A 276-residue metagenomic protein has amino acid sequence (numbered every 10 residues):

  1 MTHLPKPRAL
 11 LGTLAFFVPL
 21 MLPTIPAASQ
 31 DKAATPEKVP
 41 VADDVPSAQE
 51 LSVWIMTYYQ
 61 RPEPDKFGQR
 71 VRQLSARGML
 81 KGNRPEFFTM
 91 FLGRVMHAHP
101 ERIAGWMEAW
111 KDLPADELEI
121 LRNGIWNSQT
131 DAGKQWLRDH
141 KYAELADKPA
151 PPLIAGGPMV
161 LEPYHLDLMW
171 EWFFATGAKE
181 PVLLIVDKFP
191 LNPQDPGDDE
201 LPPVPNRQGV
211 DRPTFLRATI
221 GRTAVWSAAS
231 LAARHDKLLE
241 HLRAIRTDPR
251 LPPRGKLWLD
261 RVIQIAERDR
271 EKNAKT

Functional and structural regions predicted by a protein language model:
M1-T2, I120: Juxtamembrane helix-loop transition sites at the ends of transmembrane segments in multi-pass membrane proteins
T2-L14: Bacterial N-terminal signal peptides that target proteins for export
G12-P23: Bacterial N-terminal signal peptides
P19, P26, P40-A42: N-terminal non-cleavable signal-anchor helices
M21-A33: Signal peptide processing junction and immediate N-terminal pro/mature segment of secreted/exported proteins
Q30-T276: Non-catalytic all-alpha helical scaffold/repeat segments
